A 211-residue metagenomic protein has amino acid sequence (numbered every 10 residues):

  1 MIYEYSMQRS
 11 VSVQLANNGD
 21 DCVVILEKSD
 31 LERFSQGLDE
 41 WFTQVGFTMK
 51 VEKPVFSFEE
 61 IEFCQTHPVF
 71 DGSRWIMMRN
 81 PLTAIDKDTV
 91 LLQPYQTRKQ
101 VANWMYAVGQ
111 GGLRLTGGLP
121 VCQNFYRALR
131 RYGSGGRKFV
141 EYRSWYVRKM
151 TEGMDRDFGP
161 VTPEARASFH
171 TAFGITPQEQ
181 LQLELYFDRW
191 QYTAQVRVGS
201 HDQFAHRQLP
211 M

Functional and structural regions predicted by a protein language model:
M1-S6: Conserved pre-motif C helix in the palm subdomain of viral-like polymerases
Q8-R9, K53: Generic hydrophobic alpha-helical membrane-segment signal
R9, V45-F47, Y132: Residues at alpha-helix termini
R9-K28, Q65: Catalytic palm active-site di-aspartate
K28-D88, G111-R114, G118: Polymerase palm active-site segment centered on the conserved acidic dipeptide of motif C
F70, Y95, Y146-K149: Acidic, carboxylate-rich catalytic segments that either coordinate divalent cations
K87-V101: Mid-to-C-terminal "cap/lid" subdomains and adjacent gly/pro-rich loops that border and regulate access to redox
Q100-M211: C-terminal, non-catalytic extensions of nucleic-acid polymerases
